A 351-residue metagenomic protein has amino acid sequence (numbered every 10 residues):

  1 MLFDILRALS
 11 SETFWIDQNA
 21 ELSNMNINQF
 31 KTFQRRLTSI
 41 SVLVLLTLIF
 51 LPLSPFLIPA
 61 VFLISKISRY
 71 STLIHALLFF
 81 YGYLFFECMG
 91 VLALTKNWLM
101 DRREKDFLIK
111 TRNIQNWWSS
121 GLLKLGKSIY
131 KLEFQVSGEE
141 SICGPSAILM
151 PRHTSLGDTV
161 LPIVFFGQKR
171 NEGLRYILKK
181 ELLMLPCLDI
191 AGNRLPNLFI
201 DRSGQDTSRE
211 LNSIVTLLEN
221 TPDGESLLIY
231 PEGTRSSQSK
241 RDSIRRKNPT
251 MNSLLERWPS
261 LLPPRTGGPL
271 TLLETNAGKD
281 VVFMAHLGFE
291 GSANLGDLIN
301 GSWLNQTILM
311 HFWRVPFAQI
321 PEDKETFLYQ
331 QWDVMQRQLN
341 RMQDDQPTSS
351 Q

Functional and structural regions predicted by a protein language model:
R7: Short Gly/Ser/Thr- and charged-rich N-terminal loops/segments that act as flexible capping/hinge elements
L22-A147, L161: Membrane-anchoring hydrophobic helices of lipid-metabolizing enzymes
G90-W118, S128, S146-Q205: Catalytic core of membrane glycerolipid acyltransferases/transacylases, capturing the structured, soluble-facing
K180-N197, P222-D323: A cross-family acyltransferase "interaction/gating" segment
T207-E219: A Trp-anchored, charged/polar loop motif used as the substrate-binding/catalytic surface of acyl/ester-handling
P321-Q351: Accessory terminal regions of nucleic-acid processing enzymes
